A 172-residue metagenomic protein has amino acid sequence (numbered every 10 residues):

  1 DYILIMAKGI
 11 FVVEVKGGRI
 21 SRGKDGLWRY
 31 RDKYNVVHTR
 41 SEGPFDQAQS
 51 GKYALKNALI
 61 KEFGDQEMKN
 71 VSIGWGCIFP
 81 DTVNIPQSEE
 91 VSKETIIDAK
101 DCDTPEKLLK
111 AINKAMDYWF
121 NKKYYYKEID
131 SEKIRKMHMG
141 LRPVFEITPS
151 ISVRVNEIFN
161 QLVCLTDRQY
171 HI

Functional and structural regions predicted by a protein language model:
D1-I3: N-terminal low-complexity, intrinsically disordered segments
I5-F11, R19-S21, D25, K33-H171: Surface-exposed interaction regions that form or flank ligand-binding interfaces
